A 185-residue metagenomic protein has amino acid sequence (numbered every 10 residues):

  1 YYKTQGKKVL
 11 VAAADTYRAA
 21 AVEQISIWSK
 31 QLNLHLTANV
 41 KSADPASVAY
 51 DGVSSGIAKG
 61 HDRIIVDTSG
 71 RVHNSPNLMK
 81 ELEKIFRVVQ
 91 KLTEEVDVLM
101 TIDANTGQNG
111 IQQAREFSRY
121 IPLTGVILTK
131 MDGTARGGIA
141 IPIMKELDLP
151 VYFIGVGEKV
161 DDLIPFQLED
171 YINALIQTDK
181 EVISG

Functional and structural regions predicted by a protein language model:
Y1-G185: P-loop/Walker A NTP-binding module and the surrounding RecA-like catalytic core of P-loop NTPases
